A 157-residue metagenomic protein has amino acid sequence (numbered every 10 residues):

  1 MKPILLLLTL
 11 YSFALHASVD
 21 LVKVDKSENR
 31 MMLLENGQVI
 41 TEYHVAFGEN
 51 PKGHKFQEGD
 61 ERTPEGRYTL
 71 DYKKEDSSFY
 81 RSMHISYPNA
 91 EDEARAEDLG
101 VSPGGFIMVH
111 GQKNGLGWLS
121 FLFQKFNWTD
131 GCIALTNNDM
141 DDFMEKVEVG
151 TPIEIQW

Functional and structural regions predicted by a protein language model:
M1-I4: Positively charged n-region of N-terminal signal peptides that target proteins for export
S12-A14: N-terminal signal peptide c-region/cleavage motif recognized by signal peptidases
A17-Y43, F47-G53, E58, W157: Intrinsically disordered, low-complexity, Pro/Ser/Thr/Asn/Gly/Ala-rich spacer/linker segments adjacent to signal
S18-D20, F47-D71, A90-R95, N137-N138: N-terminal post-signal-peptidase region of extra-cytosolic proteins
L21, E42-H44, R67, F106 (+1 more regions): Well-ordered beta-strand positions in beta-sheet-rich domains
S27, N36, V45-G48, K73-E75 (+2 more regions): Histidine- and/or cysteine-centered catalytic micro-motif in compact active-site loops
H44, K55, R62, I107 (+1 more regions): Short glycine- and Lys/Arg-enriched binding-loop motifs that mark or flank ligand-binding interfaces
K74-W157: Exported/periplasmic cell-wall-interacting domains
